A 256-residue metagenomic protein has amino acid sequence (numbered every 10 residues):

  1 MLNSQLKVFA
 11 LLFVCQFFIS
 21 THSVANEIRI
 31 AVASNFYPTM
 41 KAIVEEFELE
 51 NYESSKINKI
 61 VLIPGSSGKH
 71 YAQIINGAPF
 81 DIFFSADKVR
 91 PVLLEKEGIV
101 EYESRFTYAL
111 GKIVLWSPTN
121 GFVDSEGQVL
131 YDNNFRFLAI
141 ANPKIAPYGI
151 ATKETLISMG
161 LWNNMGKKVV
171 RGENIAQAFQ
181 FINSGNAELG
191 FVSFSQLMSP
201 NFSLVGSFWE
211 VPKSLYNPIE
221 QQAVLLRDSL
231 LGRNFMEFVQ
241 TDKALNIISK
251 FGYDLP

Functional and structural regions predicted by a protein language model:
M1-A10: Bacterial N-terminal signal peptides that target proteins for export
F9-I19: Bacterial N-terminal signal peptides
T21-A25: Sec/Tat signal peptide C-region and signal peptidase I cleavage site
N26-S55, V61-P64, G68-A78, D87-K88 (+2 more regions): Exported/periplasmic ABC-transporter solute-binding proteins
F84: A short beta-strand/loop micro-motif in the catalytic core of glycosyltransferases that engages the nucleotide-sugar
E101: Extracellular glycoside hydrolase catalytic/binding regions
